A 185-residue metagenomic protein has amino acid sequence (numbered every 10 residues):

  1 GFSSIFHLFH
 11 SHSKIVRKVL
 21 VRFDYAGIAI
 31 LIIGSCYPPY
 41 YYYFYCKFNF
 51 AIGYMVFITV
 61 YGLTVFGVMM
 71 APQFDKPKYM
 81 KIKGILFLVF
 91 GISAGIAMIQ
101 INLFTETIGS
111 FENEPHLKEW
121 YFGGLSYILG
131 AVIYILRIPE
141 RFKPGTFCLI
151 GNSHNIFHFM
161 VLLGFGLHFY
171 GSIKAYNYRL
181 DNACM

Functional and structural regions predicted by a protein language model:
G1-M185: Multi-pass alpha-helical transmembrane bundles in non-GPCR membrane proteins that perform intramembrane catalysis
